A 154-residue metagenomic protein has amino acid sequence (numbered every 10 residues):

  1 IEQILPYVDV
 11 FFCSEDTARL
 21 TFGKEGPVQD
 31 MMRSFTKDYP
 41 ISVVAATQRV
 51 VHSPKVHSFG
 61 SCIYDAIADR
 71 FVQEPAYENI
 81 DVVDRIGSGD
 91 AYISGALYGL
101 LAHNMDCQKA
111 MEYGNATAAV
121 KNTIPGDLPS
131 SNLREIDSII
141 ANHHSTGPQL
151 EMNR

Functional and structural regions predicted by a protein language model:
I1-L20: Structural recognition of alpha->loop->beta junctions
E25-R154: Conserved phosphate-binding/catalytic region of the ribokinase-like
